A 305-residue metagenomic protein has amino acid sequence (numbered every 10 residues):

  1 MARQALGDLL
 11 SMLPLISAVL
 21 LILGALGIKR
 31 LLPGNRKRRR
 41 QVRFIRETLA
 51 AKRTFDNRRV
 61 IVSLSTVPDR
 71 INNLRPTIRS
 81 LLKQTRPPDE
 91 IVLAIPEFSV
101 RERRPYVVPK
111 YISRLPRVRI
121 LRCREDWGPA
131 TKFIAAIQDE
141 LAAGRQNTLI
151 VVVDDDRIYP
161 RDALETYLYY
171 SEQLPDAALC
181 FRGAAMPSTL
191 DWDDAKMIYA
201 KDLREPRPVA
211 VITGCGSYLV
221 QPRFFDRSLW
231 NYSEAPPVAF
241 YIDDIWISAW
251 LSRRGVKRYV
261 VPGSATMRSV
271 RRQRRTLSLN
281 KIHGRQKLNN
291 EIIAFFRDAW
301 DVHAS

Functional and structural regions predicted by a protein language model:
A2-K29, F55, N73, E234-S305: C-terminal catalytic/acceptor-binding lobe
A2-K83: N-proximal low-complexity "stem/linker" segments adjacent to membrane-targeting elements
N57-I61, L82-L93, P116-R119, T148: Short loop->beta transition adjacent to catalytic acidic/histidine clusters or analogous donor-positioning motifs
T77-D89, E97-R101, Y111: Short, acidic, metal-binding catalytic loop of nucleotide-sugar glycosyltransferases
V92-P96, C180: Short internal beta-strands
P96-N147: Active-site-proximal specificity loops/subdomain of glycosyltransferases
A136, I158-S233: Conserved catalytic core of nucleotide-sugar-dependent glycosyltransferases
R145-I158: Short beta-strand-to-loop acidic/aromatic patch adjacent to the donor-nucleotide binding site
